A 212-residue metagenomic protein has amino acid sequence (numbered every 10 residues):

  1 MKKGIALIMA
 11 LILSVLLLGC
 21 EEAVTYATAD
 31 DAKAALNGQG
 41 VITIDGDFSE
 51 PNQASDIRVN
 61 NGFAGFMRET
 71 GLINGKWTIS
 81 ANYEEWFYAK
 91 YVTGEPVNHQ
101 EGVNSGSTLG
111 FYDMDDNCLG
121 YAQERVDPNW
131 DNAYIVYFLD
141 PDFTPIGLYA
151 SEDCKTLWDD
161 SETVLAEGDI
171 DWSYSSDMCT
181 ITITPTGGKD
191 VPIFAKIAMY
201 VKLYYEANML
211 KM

Functional and structural regions predicted by a protein language model:
M1-G4, L11: Positively charged n-region of N-terminal signal peptides that target proteins for export
I12-L13, L109: Exposed boundary/loop context
V15-G19: C-terminal motif of bacterial Sec signal peptides marking the signal peptidase cleavage site
E21-M212: Intrinsically disordered, low-complexity proline/glycine-rich segments
